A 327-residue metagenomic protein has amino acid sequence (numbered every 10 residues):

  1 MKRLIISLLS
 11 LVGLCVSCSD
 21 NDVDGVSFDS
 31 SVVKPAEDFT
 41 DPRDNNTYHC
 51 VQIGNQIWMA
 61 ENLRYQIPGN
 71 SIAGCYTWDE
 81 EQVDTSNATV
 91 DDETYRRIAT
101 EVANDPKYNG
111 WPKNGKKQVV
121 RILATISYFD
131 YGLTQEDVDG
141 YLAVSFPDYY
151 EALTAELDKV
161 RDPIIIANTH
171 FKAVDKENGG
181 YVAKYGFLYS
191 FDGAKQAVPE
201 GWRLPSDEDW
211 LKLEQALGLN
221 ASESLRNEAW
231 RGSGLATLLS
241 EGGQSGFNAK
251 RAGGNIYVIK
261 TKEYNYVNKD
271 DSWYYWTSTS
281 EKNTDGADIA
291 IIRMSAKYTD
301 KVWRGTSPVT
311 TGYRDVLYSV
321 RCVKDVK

Functional and structural regions predicted by a protein language model:
M1-L4: Positively charged n-region of N-terminal signal peptides that target proteins for export
S7-G13: Bacterial N-terminal signal peptides
C15-S17: C-terminal motif of bacterial Sec signal peptides marking the signal peptidase cleavage site
D22-K117, F129, D158-K327: Conserved positions within compact, well-structured domain cores
A99, L123-I126, V138-L142, A152-L153: Mixed-charge, low-complexity intrinsically disordered segments
S145-Y149: Repeat-associated, polar segments at repeat-unit boundaries in modular proteins
